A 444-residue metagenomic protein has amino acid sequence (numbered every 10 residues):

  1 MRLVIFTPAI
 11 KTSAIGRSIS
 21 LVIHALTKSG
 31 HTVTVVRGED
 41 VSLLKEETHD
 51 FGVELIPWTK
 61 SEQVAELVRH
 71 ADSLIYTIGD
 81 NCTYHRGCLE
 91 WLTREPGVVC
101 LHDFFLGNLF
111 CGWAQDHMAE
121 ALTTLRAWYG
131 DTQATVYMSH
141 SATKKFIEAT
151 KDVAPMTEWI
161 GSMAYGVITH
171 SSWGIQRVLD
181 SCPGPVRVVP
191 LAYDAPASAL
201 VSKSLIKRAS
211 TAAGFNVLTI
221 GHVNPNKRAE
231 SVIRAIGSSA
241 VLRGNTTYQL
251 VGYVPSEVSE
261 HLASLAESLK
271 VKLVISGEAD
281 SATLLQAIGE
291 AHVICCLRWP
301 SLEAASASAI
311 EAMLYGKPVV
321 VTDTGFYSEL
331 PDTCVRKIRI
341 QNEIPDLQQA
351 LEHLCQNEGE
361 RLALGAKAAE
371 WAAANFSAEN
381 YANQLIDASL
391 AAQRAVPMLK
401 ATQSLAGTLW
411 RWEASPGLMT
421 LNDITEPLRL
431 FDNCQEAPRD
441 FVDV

Functional and structural regions predicted by a protein language model:
R17, L21, N224-S238: A conserved mid-protein helix/loop that constitutes part of the nucleotide-sugar donor-binding site
E39-D40, T247-E260: Glycosyltransferase donor-sugar binding loop
A71-D72, Y165, G289-E303, K317-P318: Acidic donor-binding loop of glycosyltransferase active sites
G130, A134-L200: Donor nucleotide-sugar binding/catalytic pocket of nucleotide-sugar-dependent glycosyltransferases
E260-L285: Nucleotide-activated donor-binding/catalytic signature segment of Leloir-type glycosyltransferases, i.e., the conserved
A282, C296-I310, T322-T324, S328-E329: Nucleotide-sugar-dependent
S328-E352: Change "using UDP/GDP/dTDP sugars" to "using nucleotide sugars
A369-A374, A378-V444: C-terminal amphipathic helix plus adjacent low-complexity, charged tail appended to glycosyltransferase catalytic
